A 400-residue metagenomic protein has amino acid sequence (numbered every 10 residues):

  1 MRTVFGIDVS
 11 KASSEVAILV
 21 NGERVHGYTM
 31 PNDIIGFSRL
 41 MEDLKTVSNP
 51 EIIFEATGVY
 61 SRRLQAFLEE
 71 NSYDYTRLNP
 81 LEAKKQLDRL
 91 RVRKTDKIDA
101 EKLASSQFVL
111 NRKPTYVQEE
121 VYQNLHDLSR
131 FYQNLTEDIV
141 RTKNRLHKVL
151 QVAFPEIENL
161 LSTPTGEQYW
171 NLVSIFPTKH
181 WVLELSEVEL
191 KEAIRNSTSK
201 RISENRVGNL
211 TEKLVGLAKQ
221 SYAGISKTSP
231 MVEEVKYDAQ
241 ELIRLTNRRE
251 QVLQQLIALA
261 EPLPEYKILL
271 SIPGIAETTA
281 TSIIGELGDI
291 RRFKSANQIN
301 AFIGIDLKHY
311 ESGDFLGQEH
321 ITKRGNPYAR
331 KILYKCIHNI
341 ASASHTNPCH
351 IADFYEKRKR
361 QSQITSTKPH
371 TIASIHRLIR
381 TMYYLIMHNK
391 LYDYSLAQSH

Functional and structural regions predicted by a protein language model:
M1-H400: A detector of single, family-specific signature residues that are central to catalytic or substrate-handling motifs
